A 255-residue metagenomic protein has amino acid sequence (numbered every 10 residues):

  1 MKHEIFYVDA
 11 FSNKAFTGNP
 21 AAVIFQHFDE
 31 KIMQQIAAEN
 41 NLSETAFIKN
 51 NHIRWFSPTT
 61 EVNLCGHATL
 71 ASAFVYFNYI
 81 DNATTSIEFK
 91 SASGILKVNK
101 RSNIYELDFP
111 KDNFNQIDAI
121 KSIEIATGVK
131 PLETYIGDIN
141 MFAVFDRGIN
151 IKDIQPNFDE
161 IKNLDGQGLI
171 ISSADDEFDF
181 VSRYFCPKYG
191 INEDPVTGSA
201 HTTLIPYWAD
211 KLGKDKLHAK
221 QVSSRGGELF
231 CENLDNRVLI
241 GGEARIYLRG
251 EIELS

Functional and structural regions predicted by a protein language model:
M1-C65, L70-S255: Active-site proximal loop and beta-alpha junction motif in alpha/beta enzyme cores
